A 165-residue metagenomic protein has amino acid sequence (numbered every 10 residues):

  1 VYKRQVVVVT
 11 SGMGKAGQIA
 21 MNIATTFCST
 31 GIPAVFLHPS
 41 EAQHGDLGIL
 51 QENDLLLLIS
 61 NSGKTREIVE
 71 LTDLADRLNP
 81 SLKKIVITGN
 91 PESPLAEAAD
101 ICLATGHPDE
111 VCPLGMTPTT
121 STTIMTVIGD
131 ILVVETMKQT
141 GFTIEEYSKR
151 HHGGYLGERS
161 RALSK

Functional and structural regions predicted by a protein language model:
V1-Y2: Short, small-residue-biased leader/transition segments that mark boundaries at the very start of proteins
V7-T140: Glycine-rich phosphate-binding loops that contact phosphosugars or nucleotide phosphates
P94-E97, V111, K138-K165: Internal, active-site/partner-interface "lid" segment
